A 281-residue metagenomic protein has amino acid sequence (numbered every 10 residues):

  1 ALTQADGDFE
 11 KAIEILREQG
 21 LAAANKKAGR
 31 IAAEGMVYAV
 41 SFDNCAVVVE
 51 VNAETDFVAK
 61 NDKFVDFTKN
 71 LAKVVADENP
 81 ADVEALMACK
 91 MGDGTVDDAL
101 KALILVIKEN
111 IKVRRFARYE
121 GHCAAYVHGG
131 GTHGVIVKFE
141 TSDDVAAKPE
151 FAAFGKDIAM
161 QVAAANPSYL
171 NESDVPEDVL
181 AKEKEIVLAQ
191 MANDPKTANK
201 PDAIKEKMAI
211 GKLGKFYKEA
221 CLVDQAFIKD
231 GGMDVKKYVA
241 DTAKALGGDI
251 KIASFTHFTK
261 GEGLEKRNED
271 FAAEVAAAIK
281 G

Functional and structural regions predicted by a protein language model:
A1-G281: N-terminal assembly/interaction segments in proteins that build large macromolecular machines
